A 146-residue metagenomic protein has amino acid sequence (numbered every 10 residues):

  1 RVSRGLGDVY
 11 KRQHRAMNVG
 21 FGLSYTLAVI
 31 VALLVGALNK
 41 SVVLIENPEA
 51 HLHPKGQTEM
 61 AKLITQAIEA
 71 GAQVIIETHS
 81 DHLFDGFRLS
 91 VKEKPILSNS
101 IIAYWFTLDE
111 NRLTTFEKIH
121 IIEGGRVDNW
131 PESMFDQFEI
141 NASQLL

Functional and structural regions predicted by a protein language model:
R1-Y10: Single conserved hydrophobic/aromatic residue that forms the stacking wall/gate of nucleotide- or nucleobase-binding
S3, L38-N39, E69-G71: Short loop/turn elements that form and flank the Walker-type P-loop nucleotide-binding site in RecA-like NTPase cores
H14: Interfacial catalytic loop of ABC nucleotide-binding domains
M17-I45, P54-E59: GG-anchored amphipathic helix commonly corresponding to the ABC/SMC/Rad50 NBD signature/C-loop
E49-A50: Short loop immediately C-terminal to the Walker-B catalytic DE motif in ABC-type ATPase nucleotide-binding domains
K62-A72, F84-L146: RecA-like P-loop NTPase motor core
E77: Conserved D-loop beta-strand region of ABC ATPase nucleotide-binding domains
S80: Residues in the short beta-alpha loop(s) of Rossmann-like NAD(P)-binding domains
